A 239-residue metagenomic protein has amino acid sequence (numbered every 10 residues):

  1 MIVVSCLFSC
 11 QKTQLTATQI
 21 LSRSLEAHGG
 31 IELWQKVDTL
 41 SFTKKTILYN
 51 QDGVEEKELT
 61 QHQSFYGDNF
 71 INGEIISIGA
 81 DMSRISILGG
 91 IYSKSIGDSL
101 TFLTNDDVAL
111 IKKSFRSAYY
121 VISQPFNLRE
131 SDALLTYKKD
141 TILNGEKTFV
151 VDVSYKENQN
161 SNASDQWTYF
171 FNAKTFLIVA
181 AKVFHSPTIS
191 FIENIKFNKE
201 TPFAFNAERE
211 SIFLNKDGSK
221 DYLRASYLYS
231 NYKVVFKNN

Functional and structural regions predicted by a protein language model:
M1-V3: Sec-dependent signal peptide recognition, specifically the positively charged N-region followed immediately by
C6-S9: C-terminal motif of bacterial Sec signal peptides marking the signal peptidase cleavage site
T13, E26-L100: N-terminal mature ectodomain segment of secretory-pathway/periplasmic proteins
T13-Q19, S93-A163, N238-N239: Flexible, processing/modification-adjacent segments and terminal tails in exported/periplasmic/extracellular proteins
T16-T18, A27-I31, I78-A80, L128-T141 (+2 more regions): Intrinsically disordered terminal and processing segments
E55-K57, S77-I78, A133-L134, N162-S164 (+1 more regions): Short solvent-exposed loop/turn micro-motifs enriched in small/polar/acidic residues
E146-N239: Gly/Pro-enriched, hydrophobic low-complexity segments that function as extracytoplasmic propeptides/linkers
